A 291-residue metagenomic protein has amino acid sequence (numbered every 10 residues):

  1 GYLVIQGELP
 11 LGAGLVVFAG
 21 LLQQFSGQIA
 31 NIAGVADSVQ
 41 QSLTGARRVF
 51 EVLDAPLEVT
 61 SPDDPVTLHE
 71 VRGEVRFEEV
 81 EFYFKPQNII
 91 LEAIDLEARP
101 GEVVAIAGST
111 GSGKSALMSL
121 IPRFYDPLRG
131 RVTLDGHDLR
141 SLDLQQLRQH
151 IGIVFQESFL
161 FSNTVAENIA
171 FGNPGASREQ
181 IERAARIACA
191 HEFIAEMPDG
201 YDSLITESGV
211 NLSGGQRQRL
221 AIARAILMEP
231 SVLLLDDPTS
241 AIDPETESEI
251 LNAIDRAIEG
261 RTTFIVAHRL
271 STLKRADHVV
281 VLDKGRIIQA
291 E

Functional and structural regions predicted by a protein language model:
G1-R47, V52-L53: Helix-loop-helix
L22-S26, Q40, L57, F155 (+2 more regions): Residue-level detector of secondary-structure transition/capping positions
E51, E58, A170: Conserved E/DxxT/N motif and adjacent residues on the DHp alpha2 helix of HisKA-family sensor histidine kinases
S61-P62, L68-E291: ABC-type nucleotide-binding domain
